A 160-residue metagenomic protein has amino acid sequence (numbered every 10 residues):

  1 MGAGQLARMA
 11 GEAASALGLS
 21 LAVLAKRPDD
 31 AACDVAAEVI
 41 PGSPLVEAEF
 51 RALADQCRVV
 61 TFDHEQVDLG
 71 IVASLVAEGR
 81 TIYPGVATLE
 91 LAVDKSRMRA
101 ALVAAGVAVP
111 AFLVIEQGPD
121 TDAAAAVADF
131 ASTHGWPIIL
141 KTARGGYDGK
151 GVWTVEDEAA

Functional and structural regions predicted by a protein language model:
M1-R97, P119-D122: ATP-binding N-terminal substructure of ATP-dependent carboxylate-amine bond-forming enzymes
L91-A160: Active-site nucleotide/adenylate-binding loops and adjacent lid/helix of ATP-dependent enzymes
